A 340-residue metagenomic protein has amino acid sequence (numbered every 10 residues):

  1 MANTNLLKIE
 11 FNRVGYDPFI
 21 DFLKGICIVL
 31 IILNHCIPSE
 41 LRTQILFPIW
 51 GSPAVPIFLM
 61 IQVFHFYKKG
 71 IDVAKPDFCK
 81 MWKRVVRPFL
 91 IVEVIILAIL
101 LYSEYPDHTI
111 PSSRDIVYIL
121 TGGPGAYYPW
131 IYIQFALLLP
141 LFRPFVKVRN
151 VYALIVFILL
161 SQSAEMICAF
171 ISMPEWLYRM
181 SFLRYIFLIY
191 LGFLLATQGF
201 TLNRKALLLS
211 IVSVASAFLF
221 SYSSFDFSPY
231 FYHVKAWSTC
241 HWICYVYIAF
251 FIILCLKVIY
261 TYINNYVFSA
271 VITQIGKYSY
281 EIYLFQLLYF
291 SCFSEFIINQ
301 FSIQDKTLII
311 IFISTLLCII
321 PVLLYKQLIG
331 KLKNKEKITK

Functional and structural regions predicted by a protein language model:
M1-S163, Y266, Y278, N299-K340: Membrane-cytosol interface segments of multi-pass membrane proteins, especially ER/Golgi lipid-handling enzymes
V29-C36, E93-V94, A98, F157-F170 (+2 more regions): Aromatic-anchored segments of alpha-helical transmembrane domains
C36-L41, L101-D107, E165-P174, S221-H233 (+1 more regions): Juxtamembrane "helix-exit" motif on the non-cytosolic side of transmembrane helices
T43-V55, I116-I131, C168-L188, Y222-I252: Interfacial loop-to-helix transition and helix-capping segments at the boundaries of transmembrane helices
L59-Q62, L188-L191, F251-C255, P321: Hydrophobic/aromatic residues in alpha-helical transmembrane segments
P144-V156, L191-L219: Hydrophobic alpha-helical segments of polytopic membrane proteins
V156-K205: Long hydrophobic alpha-helical segments that form multi-pass transmembrane helix bundles in integral membrane proteins
F200-T273, K277-E281, L288-I297, F301-I313: Alpha-helical transmembrane segments and terminal signal-anchor/GPI-anchor hydrophobic tails, characterized by long
